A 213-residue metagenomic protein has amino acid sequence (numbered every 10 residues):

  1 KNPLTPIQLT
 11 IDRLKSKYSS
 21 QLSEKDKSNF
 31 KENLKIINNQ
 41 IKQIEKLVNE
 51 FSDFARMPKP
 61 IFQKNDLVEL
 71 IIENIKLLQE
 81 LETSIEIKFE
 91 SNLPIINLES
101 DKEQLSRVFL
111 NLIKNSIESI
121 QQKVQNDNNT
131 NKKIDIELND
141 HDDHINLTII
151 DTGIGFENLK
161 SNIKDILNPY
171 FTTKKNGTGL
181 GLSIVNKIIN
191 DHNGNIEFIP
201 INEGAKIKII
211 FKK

Functional and structural regions predicted by a protein language model:
N2, M57-P60, N97-S100, T173: Conserved micro-motifs of the catalytic ATP-binding
L4-K42: Histidine phosphotransfer helical core of two-component systems
I61-I75: A conserved beta-strand-to-alpha-helix junction within the catalytic ATP-binding
E86-I96: Conserved catalytic submotifs in the C-terminal HATPase_c
F156-P169: Short conserved segment of the HATPase_c
G181, V185: Short alpha-helical Gxxx[C/S/T] motif in the catalytic ATP-binding
I189-N190: Detector for a conserved hydrophobic position within an alpha-helical segment of the HATPase_c
G194-N195: Conserved glycine-rich
